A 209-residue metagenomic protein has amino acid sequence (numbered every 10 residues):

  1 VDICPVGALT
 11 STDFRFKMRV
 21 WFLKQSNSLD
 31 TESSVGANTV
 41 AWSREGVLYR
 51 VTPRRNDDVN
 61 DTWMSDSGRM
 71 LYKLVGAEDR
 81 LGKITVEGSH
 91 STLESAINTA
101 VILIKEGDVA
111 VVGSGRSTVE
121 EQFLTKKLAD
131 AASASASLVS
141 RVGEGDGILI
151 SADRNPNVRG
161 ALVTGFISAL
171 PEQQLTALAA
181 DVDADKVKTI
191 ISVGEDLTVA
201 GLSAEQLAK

Functional and structural regions predicted by a protein language model:
V1, T10-K209: Catalytic alpha/large subunits of respiratory electron-transfer oxidoreductases, centered on bis-MGD molybdoenzymes
